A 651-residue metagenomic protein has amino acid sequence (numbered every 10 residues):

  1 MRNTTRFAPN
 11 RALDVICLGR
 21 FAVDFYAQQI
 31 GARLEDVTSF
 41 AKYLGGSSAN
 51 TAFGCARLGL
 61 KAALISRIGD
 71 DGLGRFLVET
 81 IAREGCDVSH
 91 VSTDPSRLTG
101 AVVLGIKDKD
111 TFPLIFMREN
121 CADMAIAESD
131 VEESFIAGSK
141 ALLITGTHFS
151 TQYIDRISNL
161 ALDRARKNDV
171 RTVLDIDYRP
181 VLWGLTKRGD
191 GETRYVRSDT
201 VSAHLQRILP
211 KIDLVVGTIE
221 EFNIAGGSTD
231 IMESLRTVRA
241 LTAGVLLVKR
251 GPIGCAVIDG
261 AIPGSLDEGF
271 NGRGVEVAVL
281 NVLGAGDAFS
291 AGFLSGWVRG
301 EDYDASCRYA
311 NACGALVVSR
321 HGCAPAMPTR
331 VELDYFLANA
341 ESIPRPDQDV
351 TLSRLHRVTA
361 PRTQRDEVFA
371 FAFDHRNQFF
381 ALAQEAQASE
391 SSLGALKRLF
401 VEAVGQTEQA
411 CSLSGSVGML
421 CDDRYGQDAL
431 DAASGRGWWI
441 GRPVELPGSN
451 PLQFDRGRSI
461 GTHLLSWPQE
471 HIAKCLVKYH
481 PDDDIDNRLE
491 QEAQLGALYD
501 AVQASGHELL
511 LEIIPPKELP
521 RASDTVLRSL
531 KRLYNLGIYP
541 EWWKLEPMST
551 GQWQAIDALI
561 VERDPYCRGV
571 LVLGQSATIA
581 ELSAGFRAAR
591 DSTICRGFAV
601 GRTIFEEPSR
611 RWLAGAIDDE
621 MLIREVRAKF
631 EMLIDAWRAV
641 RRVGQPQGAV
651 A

Functional and structural regions predicted by a protein language model:
M1-I16, D163-K167, G227-V350: Conserved phosphate-binding/catalytic region of the ribokinase-like
R2-D87, D110, I126, A278 (+1 more regions): Glycine-rich phosphate/adenosyl-contacting loop at the front of the ribokinase-like
K61-G146, D334-I343: Conserved N-terminal subdomain of the carbohydrate kinase-like
P180-E268: Conserved phosphate/ATP/ADP-binding segment of small-molecule kinases
I343-D483, Y539, R568, I579-A589 (+2 more regions): Alpha/beta catalytic barrel-like cores
F371, E512, W543, G601: Conserved, mostly hydrophobic/aromatic
R398-Q406, R458-I472, H480, N487-G496 (+5 more regions): Alpha/beta enzyme core
S434-E445, Q491-L510, Q554-V572, E625-A639: Alpha-helix-loop-beta-strand connector modules within alpha/beta enzyme cores
